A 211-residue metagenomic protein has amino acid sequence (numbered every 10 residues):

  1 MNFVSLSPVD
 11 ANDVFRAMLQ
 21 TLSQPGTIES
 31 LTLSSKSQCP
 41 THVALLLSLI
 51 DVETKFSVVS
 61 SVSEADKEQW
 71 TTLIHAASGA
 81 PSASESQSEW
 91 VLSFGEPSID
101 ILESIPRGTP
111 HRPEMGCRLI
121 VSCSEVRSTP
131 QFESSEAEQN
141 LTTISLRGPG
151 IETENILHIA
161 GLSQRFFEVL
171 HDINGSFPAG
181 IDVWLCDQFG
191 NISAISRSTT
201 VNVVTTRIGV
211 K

Functional and structural regions predicted by a protein language model:
M1-K55, V59-E64, Q69, A76-A80 (+2 more regions): N-terminal, charge-rich interaction modules
E68-V203, G209-K211: Internal, well-folded beta-alpha domain core
